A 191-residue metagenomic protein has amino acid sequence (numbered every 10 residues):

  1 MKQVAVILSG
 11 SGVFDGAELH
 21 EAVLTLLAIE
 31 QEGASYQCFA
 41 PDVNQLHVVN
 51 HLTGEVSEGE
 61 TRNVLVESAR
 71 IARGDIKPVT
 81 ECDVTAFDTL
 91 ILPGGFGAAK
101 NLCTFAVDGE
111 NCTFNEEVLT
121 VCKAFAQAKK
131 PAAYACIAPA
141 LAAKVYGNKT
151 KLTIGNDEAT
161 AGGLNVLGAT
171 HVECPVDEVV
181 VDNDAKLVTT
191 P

Functional and structural regions predicted by a protein language model:
Q3-Q37, N44, G59-E60, G74-P191: Active-site-adjacent pocket-lining segments in enzyme domains
F39-V66: N-terminal beta-loop-helix "entrance" segment that forms/cooperates in small-molecule cofactor or anionic ligand
V64-I76: Functional beta-strand-loop-alpha-helix junction segments that form "active/interaction loops" within catalytic
